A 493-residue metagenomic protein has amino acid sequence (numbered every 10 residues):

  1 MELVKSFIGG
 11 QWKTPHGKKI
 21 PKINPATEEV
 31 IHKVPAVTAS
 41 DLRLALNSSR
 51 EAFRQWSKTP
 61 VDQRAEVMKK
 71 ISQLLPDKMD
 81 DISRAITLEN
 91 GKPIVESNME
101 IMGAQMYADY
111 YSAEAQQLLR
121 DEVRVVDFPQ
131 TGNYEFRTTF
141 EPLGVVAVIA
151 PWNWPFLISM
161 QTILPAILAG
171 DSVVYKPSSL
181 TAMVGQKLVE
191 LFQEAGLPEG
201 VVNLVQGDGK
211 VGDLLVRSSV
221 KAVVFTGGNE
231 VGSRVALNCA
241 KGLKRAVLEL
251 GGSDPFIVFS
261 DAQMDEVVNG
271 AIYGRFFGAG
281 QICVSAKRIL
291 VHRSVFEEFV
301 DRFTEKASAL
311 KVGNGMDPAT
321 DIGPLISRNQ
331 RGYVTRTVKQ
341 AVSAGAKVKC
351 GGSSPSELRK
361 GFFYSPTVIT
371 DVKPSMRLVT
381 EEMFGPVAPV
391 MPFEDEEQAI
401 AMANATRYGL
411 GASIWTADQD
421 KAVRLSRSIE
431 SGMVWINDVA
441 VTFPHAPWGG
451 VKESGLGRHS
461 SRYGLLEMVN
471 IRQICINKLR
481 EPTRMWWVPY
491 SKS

Functional and structural regions predicted by a protein language model:
M1-Y134, I326: N-terminal Rossmann-like NAD(P)+-binding subdomain of aldehyde/semialdehyde dehydrogenases
P25, A39-L42, V61, M79 (+5 more regions): Residues at or immediately preceding the N-termini of alpha-helices
T27-K33, I257, K311-V312, V338 (+3 more regions): Conserved C-terminal structural/oligomerization subdomain of aldehyde/semialdehyde dehydrogenase
E28, R64, I86, G170 (+8 more regions): Residue-level signal for inorganic ion chemistry
V30-V37, A52-K58, A147-V148, F256-V258 (+5 more regions): Short, well-ordered beta-strand elements within core beta-sheets of diverse protein domains
F53, S57, S72-M79, S83 (+17 more regions): Structural signal for hydrophobic packing residues in well-ordered secondary-structure cores of soluble enzyme domains
R124-E266, F393: Rossmann-like NAD(P) dinucleotide-binding subdomain of oxidoreductase/dehydrogenase enzymes
A222, E230-K373, I436, T483-R484 (+1 more regions): ALDH superfamily catalytic-core signature
